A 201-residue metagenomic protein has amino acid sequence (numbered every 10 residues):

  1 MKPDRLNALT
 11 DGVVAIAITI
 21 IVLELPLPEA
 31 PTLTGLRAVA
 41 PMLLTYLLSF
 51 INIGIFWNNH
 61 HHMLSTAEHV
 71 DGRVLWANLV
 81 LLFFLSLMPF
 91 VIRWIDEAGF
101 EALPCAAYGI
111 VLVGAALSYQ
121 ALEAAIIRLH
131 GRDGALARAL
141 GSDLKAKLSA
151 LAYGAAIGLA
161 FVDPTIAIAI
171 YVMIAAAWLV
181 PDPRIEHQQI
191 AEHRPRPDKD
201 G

Functional and structural regions predicted by a protein language model:
M1-G201: Multi-pass alpha-helical transmembrane bundle typical of ion/small-solute transporters and intramembrane aspartyl
